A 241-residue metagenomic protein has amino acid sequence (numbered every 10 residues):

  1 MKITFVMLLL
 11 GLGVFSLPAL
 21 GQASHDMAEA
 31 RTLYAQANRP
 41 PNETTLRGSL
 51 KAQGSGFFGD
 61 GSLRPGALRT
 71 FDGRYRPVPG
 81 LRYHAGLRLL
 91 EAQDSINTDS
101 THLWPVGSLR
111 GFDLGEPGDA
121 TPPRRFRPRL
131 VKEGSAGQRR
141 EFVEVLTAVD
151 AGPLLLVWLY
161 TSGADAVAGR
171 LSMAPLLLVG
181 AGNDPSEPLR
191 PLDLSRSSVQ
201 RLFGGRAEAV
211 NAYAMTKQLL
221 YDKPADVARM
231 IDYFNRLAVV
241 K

Functional and structural regions predicted by a protein language model:
K2-F5, L20-V78: General N-terminal leader/first-domain-start detector
V6-S16: Bacterial N-terminal signal peptides
P40-N42, P185-L189, F203-E208: Short amphipathic alpha-helical segments, especially helix-boundary/capping motifs
G59-D60, R64-L192: Aromatic-patch recognition
L194-K241: Long, compositionally biased interface segments
